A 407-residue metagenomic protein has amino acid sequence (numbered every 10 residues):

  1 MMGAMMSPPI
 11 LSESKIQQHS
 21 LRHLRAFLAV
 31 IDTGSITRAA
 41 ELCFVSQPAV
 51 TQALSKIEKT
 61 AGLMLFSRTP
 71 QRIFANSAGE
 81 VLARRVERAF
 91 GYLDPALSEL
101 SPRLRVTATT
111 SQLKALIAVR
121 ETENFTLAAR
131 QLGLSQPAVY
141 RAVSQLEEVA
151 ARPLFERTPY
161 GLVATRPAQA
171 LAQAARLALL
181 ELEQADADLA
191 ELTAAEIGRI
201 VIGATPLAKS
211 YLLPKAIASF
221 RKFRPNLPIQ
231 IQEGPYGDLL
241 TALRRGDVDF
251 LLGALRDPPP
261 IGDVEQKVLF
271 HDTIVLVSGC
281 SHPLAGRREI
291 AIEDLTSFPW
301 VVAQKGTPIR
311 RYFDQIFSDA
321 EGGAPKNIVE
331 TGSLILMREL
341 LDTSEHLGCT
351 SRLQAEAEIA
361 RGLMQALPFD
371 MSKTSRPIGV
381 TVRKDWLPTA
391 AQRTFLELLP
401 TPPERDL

Functional and structural regions predicted by a protein language model:
V30-F44, V119-G133: Short helix-boundary/capping micro-motifs
E58-A75, E147-A164: A short LG(V/I)-centered, amphipathic sequence patch enriched for acidic residue(s) preceding the LG motif
T107, L192, A216, G237-I274 (+2 more regions): Short beta-strand-centered segments that line the small-molecule binding cleft or hinge of alpha/beta clamshell
T122, L127-S144, E148, G198-D257: Central regulatory/effector-binding core of bacterial HTH transcription factors
A194, D263-W300: Flexible hinge/capping segments at coil-to-helix
P235-V248, A254, Y312-A366: Hydrophobic hinge/microswitch elements
L284-A285, P299-A320, P388-Q392, L396-L398 (+1 more regions): Secondary-structure junction motif
Q365-L407: A late-sequence structural motif
